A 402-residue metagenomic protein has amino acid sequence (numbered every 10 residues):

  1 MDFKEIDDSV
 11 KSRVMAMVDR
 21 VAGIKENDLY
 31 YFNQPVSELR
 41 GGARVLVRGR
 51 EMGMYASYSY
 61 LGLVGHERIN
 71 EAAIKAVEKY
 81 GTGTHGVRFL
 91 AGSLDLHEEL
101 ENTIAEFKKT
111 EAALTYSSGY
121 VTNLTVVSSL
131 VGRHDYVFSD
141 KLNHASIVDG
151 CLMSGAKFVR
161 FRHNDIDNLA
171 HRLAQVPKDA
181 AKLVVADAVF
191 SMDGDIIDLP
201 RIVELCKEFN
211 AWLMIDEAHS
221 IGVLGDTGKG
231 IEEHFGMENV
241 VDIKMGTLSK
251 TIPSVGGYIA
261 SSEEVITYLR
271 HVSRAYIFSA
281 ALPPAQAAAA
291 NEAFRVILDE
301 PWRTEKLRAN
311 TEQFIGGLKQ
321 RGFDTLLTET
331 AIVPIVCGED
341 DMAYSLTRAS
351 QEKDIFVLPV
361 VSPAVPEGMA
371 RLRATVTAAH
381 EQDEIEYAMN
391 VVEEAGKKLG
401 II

Functional and structural regions predicted by a protein language model:
A16-Y80, A211: N-terminal "arm"/small-domain region of PLP-dependent enzymes with the aminotransferase-like
E71, K75, K79, N102 (+3 more regions): PLP-dependent enzyme catalytic core of the Aspartate aminotransferase-like
E71, K75-S118: Conserved N-terminal alpha-helix of the aminotransferase class I/II PLP-enzyme fold
V126-A145: Conserved PLP-anchoring active-site segment centered on the Schiff-base-forming lysine
V159, H163-I215: Active-site phosphate-binding strand-loop segment of PLP-dependent enzymes
F209-W212, H219, L224-E329, M342: Active-site C-terminal subdomain of aminotransferase-like
T304-F314, K319-D354, A364, M369 (+1 more regions): Conserved PLP-binding catalytic core of the aspartate aminotransferase-like
